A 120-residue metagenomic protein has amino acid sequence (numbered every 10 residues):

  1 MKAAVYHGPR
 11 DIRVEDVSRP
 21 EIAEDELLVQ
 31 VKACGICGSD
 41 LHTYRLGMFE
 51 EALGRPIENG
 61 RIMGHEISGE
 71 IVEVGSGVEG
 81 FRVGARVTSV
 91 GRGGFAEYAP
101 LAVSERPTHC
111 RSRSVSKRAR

Functional and structural regions predicted by a protein language model:
M1, E15, A85, E97-A99 (+1 more regions): Extracytoplasmic/periplasmic beta-strand context in beta-sandwich domains, especially the cupredoxin/COX2 CuA-binding
K2, D11-D16, L28, S68: Conserved beta-strand residues within beta-sheet cores
G8, L46, S76, S112: Short, conserved catalytic or interaction motifs in soluble domains
R10-E15, G38-S39, A96: Short N-terminal binding/cap micro-motifs at the start of the first secondary-structure element
P20-G35, F49-G94: Glycine-rich beta-strand-centered segment in the early N-terminal region that forms part of a ligand/cofactor-binding
H42-F49: Short Gly/aromatic-enriched secondary-structure transition segments
L53, I57-G60, S89-R120: NAD(P)H dinucleotide-binding glycine-rich loop of Rossmann-like/cofactor-binding domains, especially the beta1-alpha1
